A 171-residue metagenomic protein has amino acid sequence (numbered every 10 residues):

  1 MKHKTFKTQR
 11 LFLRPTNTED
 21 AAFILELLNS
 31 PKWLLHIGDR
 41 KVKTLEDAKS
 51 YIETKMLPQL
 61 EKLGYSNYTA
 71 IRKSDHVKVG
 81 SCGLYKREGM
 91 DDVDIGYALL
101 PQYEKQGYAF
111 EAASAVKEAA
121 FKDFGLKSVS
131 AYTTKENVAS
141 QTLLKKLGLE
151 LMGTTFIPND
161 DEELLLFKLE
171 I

Functional and structural regions predicted by a protein language model:
M1-L35, L63, N67-I171: Acyl-donor (CoA/ACP) binding surface of acyl/acetyltransferases
K32-T54: Conserved GNAT-fold acetyl-CoA-binding loop/helix
E53-M56, K117: Short, well-ordered amphipathic alpha-helices
M56-L57, T154: Short beta-turn/strand-loop junction motif enriched in small, turn-promoting residues
P58-K62: PAS/LOV-family and closely related PAS-like sensory domains
